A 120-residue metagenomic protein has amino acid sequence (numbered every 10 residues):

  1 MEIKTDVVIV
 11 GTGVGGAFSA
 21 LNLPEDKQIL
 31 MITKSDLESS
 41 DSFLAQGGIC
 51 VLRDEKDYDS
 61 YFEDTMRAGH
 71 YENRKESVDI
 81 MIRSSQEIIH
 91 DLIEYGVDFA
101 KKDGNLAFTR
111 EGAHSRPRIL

Functional and structural regions predicted by a protein language model:
M1, A17-L21, G48, H90: A generic short-segment signal for beta-strand/edge and adjacent turn/coil regions
M1-K4, E111: A short, basic/flexible loop-to-alpha-helix module at the beginning of a structural domain
T5-M31: N-terminal Rossmann-like FAD-binding beta1-loop-alpha1 element of flavoenzymes
L37-L120: Conserved N-terminal/central alpha/beta ligand/cofactor-binding core
